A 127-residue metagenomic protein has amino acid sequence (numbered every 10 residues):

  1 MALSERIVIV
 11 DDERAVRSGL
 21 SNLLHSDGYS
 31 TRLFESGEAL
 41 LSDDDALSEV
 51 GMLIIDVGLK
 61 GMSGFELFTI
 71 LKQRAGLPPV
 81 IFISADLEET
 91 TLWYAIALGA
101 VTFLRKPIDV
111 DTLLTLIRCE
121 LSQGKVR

Functional and structural regions predicted by a protein language model:
R14-R32, L98: Two-component/phosphorelay signaling modules centered on CheY-like receiver
L33-M52: Acidic, metal-coordinating helix/loop segments flanking the phosphotransfer/catalytic sites of two-component signaling
E35-S36, S63-E66: Acidic catalytic/metal-coordinating carboxylates
V57-K60, E88: The feature encodes the CheY-like receiver
F65-G76: Short amphipathic alpha-helix used as the core "switch/output" element in two-component signaling
E66, L87-T102: Alpha4 helix (beta4-alpha4-beta5 surface) of REC/receiver domains from two-component response regulators
T90, I108-R118, K125: C-terminal output helix
